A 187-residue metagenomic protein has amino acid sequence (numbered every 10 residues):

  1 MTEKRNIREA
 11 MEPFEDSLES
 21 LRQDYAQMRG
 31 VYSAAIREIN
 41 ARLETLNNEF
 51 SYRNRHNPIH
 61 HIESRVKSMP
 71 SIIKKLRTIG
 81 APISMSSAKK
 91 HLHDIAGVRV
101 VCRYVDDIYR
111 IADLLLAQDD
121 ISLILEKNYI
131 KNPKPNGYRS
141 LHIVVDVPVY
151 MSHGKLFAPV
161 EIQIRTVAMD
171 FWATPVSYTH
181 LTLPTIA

Functional and structural regions predicted by a protein language model:
M1-H91: Charge-rich, low-complexity segments
H93-I95, Y138-S140, K155-P159: Short connector loops at helix/strand junctions that flank enzyme active sites, especially segments positioning acidic
A96-C102, I162: Short cationic amphipathic helices and targeting signals
Y104-D107: Helix N-cap motif at beta-to-alpha junctions
Y109, I121-D146: Beta-rich nucleic-acid/ligand-interaction surfaces
I111-L116: Short amphipathic alpha-helices in soluble, non-transmembrane regions that often serve as interface/regulatory elements
P148-Y178: Conserved, surface-exposed functional patches that form binding/active-site neighborhoods
T179-T185: Conserved small/polar residues in nucleotide/adenosyl-binding loops
